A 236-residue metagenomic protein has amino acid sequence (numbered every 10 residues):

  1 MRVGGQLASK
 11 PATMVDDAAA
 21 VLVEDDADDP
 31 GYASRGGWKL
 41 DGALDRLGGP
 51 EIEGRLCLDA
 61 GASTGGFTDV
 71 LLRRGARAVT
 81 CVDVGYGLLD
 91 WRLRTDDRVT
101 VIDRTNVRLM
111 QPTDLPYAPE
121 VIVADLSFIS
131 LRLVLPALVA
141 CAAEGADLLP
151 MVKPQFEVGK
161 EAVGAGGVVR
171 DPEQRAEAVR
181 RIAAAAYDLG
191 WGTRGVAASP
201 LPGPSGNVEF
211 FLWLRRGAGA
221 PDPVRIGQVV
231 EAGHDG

Functional and structural regions predicted by a protein language model:
M1-P50: S4-like RNA-binding module at protein N-termini
I52-S63: Conserved class I S-adenosyl-L-methionine
R55, V70-A78: Conserved S-adenosyl-L-methionine
G65-G66, G87: Glycine-rich SAM-binding Motif I of class I
A78-L133: S-adenosyl-L-methionine
R132-L149: A short glycine-rich, Lys/Arg-flanked "PGG" loop and its adjoining helix->strand segment in the class I
P154-D171: Short, glycine-/aromatic-enriched active-site segment of Class I SAM-dependent methyltransferases
V208, W213-G236: Flexible, glycine-/basic-rich loop-and-beta segments that form/coincide with the SAM-dependent methyltransferase
